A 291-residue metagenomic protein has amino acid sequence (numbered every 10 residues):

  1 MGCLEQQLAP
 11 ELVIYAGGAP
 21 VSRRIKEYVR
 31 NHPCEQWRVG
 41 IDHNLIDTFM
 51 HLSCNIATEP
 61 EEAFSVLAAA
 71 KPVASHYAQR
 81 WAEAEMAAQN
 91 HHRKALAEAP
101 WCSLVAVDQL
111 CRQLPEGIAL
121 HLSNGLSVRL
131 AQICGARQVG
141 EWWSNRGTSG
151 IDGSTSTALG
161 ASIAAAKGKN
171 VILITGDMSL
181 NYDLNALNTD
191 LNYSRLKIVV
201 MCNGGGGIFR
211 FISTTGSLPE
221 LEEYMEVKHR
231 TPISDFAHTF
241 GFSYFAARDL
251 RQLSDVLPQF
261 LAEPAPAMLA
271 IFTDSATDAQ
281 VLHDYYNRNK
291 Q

Functional and structural regions predicted by a protein language model:
M1-A84, D190-L191, S213: Glycine-rich, acidic loop regions that bind phosphate or pyrophosphate groups
L12, A119, N170-I172: Structural motif
Y15-A19, I41, L122-G125, I271-D274: Structural motif
A19, A57-E61, S75-M86, A97-L104 (+7 more regions): Electropositive phosphate-/nucleotide-binding environments in soluble metabolic enzymes
V21-R24, N44-T48, R129-A131, G207-I208 (+1 more regions): Short, charged/polar "capping" segments at the starts of alpha-helices and the immediately preceding loops
R23-R24, V66, Q109, R129-A131 (+1 more regions): Phosphate- and divalent-cation-binding pockets in alpha/beta enzyme and binding domains that engage nucleotide-derived
A82-A166: Active-site diphosphate/adenylate-binding microenvironment
L130-Q291: Thiamine diphosphate
